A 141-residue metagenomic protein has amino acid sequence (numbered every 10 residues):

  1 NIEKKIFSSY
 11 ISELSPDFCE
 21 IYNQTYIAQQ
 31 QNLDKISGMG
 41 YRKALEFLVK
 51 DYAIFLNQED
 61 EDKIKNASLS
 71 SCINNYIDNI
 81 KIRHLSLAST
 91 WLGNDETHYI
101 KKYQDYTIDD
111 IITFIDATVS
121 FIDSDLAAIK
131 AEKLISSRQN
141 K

Functional and structural regions predicted by a protein language model:
N1-E3, K50-L87, W91-L92: Short, charged amphipathic alpha-helical segments flanked by flexible coils
N1-K35, Q139-N140: Charged alpha-helical initiation segments
L14, G40-Y41, I82-L85, I111: Amphipathic alpha-helix face/heptad-repeat signature
E20-N23, N32, M39, K81 (+1 more regions): An amphipathic alpha-helix/helix-turn recognition signal
Y26, L33-Y52: Short, hydrophobic, well-ordered secondary-structure elements
Q30, D78, T97-K101: Alpha-solenoid HEAT/Armadillo repeat architecture
D34-G38, D62, N66, D105-I108: Alpha-helix N-cap/helix-initiation sites
H84-K141: Charge-enriched, short contiguous segments at helix-coil
